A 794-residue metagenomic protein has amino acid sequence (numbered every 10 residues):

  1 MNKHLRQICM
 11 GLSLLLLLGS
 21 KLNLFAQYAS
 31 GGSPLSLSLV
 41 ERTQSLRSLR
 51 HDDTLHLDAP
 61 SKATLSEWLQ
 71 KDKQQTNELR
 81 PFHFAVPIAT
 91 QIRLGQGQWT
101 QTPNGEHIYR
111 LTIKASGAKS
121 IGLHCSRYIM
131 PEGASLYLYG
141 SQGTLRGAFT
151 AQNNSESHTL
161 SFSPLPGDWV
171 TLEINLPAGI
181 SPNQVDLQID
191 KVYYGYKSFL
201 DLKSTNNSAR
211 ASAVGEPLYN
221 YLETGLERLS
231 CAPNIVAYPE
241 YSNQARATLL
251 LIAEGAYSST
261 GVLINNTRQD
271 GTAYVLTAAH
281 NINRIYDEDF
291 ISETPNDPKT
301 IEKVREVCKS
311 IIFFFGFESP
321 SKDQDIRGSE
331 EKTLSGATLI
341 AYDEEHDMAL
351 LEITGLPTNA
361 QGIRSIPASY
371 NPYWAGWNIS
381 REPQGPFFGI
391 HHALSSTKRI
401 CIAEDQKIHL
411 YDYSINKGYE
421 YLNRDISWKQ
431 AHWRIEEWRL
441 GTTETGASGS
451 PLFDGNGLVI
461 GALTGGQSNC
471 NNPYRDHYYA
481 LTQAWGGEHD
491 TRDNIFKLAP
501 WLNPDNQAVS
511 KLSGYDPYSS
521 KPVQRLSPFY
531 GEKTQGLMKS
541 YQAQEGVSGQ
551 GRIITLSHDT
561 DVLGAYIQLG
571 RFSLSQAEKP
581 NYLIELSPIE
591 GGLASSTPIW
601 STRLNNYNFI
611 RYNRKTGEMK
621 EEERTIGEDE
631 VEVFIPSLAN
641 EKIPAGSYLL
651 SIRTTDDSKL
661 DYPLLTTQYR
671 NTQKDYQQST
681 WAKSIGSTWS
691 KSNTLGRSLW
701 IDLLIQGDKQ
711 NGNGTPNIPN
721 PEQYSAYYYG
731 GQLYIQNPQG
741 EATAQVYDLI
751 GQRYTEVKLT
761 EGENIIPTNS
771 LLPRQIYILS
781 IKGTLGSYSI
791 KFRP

Functional and structural regions predicted by a protein language model:
N23-F25, S575-P588, P716-P794: C-terminal outer-membrane/trafficking sorting elements
Q27-I108, S157-S163, D168-N265, Y515-G546 (+1 more regions): Protease-domain processing segments flanking chymotrypsin-fold serine proteases, especially trypsin-like
M130-T144, N581-P588: Short, surface-exposed beta-strand/strand-loop-strand elements in extracellular ectodomains
L165-E436: Serine endopeptidase catalytic core focused on the charge-relay Asp
V262-T272, G441-L463: Catalytic nucleophile loop of clan PA
D289-R305, D323-L334, A341-D343, F453-R525: C-terminal subregion of chymotrypsin/trypsin-like serine protease catalytic domains
L440-G441, G449, S575-Q673: Aromatic- and Gly/Pro-enriched, solvent-exposed loop/edge beta-strand patches characteristic of beta-rich domains
Y515-G591, S647, T654-Q710: Beta-sheet-rich sandwich/jelly-roll-like modules and their strand-loop junctions
